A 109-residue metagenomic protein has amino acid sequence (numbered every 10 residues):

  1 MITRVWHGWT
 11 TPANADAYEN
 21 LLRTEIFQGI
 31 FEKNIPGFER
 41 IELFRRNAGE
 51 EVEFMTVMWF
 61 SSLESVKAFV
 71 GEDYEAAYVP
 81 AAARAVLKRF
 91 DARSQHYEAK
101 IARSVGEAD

Functional and structural regions predicted by a protein language model:
T3-W9, R40-D73: Short, well-ordered beta-strand segments in beta-rich or mixed alpha/beta enzyme and ligand-binding folds
P12, F60-S62, E98-R103: Non-catalytic surface loops within mature trypsin-like serine protease
N14-R40, Y74-A82: Short amphipathic alpha-helical segments
D16-Y18, E51, V66-A68, S104-G106: Short acidic, gly/pro-rich beta-turn/loop elements at beta-sheet edges and active-site/ligand-binding grooves
G29-N34, S65-F69, P80-A85, R93-S94: Glycine-rich loops and low-complexity Gly/Arg-rich segments that provide flexible linkers or classic glycine-based
E39-V52, Y78-D109: Glycine-rich beta-strand-turn "strand-cap" elements at beta-sheet edges
